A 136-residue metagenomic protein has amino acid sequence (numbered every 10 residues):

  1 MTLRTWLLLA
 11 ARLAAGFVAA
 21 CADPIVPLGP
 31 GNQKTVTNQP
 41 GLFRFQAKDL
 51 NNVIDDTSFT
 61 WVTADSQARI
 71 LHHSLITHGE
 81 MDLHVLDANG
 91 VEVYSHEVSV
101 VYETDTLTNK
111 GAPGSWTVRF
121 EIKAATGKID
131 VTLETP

Functional and structural regions predicted by a protein language model:
M1-C21: Sec-dependent bacterial lipoprotein signal peptides
D23-V62: Transition segment at domain starts
F59, T104-N109: Exposed aromatic-hydrophobic patches
T63-R69: Extended extracellular/luminal ectodomain segments enriched in beta-structured repeat modules
A68, T108-A125: Noncatalytic modules at the cell exterior or secretory-pathway interfaces, chiefly beta-strand-rich lectin/adhesion
L75-E80, A124-T126: Short proline/glycine-enriched turn/loop motifs at strand-loop junctions of beta-rich domains
H78-Y94, E134: Short, surface-exposed beta-strand/strand-loop-strand elements in extracellular ectodomains
I122-P136: Edge beta-strands of jelly-roll/beta-sandwich modules across compartments, strongly enriched in secreted/luminal
